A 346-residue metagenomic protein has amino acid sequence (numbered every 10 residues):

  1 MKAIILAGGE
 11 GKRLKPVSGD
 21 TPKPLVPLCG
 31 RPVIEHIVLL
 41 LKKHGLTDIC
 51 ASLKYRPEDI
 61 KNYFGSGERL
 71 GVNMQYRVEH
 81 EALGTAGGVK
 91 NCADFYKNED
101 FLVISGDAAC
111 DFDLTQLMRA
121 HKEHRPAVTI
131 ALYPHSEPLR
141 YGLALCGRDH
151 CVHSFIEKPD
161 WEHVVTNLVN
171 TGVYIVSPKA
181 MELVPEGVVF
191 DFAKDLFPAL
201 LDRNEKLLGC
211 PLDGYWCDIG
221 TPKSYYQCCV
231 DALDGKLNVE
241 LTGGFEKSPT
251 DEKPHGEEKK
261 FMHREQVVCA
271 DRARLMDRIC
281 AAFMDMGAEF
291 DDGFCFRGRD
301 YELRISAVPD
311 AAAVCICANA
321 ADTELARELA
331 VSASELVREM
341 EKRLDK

Functional and structural regions predicted by a protein language model:
K2-I5, R13, P27, R31-S105 (+2 more regions): Conserved N-terminal catalytic core of the sugar/cofactor nucleotidyltransferase
I34, I60, C92, D107 (+5 more regions): Residue-level signal for inorganic ion chemistry
T85, W216-S224, V308-A313: Glycine-rich phosphate/pyrophosphate-binding beta-alpha loops
D100-L102, A109, T115-K122, S136-P138 (+1 more regions): Catalytic-core segments of class I nucleotidyltransferases/pyrophosphorylases that form NMP-activated intermediates
H124-P134: A short, conserved acidic/glycine-rich loop-to-beta-strand motif that forms the donor nucleotide-sugar/metal
C229-G256: C-terminal, non-catalytic macromolecule-binding modules
E246-N319, T323-K346: Phosphate-binding and adjacent anionic-ligand microenvironments
